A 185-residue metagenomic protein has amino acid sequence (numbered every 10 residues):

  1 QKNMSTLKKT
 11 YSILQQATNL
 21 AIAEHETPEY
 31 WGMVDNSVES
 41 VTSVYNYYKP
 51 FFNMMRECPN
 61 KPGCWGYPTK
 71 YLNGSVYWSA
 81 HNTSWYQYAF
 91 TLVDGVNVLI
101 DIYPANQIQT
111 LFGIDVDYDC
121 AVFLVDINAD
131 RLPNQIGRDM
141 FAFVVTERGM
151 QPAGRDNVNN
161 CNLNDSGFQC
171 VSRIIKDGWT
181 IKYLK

Functional and structural regions predicted by a protein language model:
K2-E29, D35-S40, V44: Membrane-proximal N-terminal amphipathic helix
V38-K185: Intrinsically disordered, low-complexity regions enriched in Pro/Ser/Thr/Gly and acidic residues
